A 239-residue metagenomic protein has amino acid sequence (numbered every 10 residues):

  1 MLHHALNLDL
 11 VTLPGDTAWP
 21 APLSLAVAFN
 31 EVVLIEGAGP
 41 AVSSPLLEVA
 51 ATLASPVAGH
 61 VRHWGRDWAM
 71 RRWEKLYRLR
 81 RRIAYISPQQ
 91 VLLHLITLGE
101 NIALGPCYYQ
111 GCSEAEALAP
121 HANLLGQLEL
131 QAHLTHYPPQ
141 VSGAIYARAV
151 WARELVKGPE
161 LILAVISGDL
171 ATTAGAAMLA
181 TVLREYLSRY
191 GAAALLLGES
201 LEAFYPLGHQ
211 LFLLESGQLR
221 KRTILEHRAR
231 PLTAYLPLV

Functional and structural regions predicted by a protein language model:
A51: Helix-to-loop junction immediately C-terminal to a conserved catalytic motif
G59-A69, L79, V165: Conserved ABC transporter NBD signature motif
Q89, L95-Y108, P120: Q-loop/switch helix immediately C-terminal to the Walker
A103-E116, Q127: ABC-type ATPase nucleotide-binding domains, specifically the catalytic core motifs of the NBD
E116-H133: Conserved ABC ATPase "signature" region
W151: Hydrophobic anchor residue at the start of the ABC signature
Y205-P206, G217-V239: Conserved beta-strand-loop-alpha-helix hinge in the C-terminal portion of ABC ATPase nucleotide-binding domains
